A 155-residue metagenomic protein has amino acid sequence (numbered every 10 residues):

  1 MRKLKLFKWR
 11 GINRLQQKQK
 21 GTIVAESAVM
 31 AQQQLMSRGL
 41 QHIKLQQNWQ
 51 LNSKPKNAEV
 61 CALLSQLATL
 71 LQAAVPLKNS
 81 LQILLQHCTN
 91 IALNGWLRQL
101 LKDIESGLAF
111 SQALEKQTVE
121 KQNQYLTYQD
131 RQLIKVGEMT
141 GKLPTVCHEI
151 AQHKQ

Functional and structural regions predicted by a protein language model:
R2-Q155: Catalytic metal-binding core of the metallo-beta-lactamase
